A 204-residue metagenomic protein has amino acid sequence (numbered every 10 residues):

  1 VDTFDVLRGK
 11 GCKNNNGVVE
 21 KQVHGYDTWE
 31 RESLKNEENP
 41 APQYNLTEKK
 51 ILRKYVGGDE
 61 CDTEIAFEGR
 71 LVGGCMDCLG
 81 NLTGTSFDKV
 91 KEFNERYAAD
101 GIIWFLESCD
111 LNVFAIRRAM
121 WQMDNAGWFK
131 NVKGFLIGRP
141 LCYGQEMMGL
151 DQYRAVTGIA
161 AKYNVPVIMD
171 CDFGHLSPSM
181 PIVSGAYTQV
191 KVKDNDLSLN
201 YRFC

Functional and structural regions predicted by a protein language model:
V1-C12, E20, N81-D88, N125 (+2 more regions): Generic secondary-structure signature for well-ordered alpha-helical cores
V1-D77: Conserved anion/nucleotide-ligand pocket segment
T3-G9, Q22, Y26, G74-C75 (+6 more regions): Fold-independent oxyanion-binding glycine-rich loops and adjacent beta-strand/coil segments at enzyme active sites
I51-E60, A99, G134-R139: Short acidic (Asp/Glu) and glycine-rich catalytic loops that position anionic groups and cofactors
G58-E60, R70-C109, V113: Oxyanion-binding "anion nests"
I65, L71-V72, Y97-A99, K130 (+2 more regions): A generic structural signal for short, non-catalytic loop/turn and secondary-structure boundary residues
L111-C204: C-terminal active-site/capping subdomain that shapes the small-molecule cofactor and substrate pocket of enzyme
